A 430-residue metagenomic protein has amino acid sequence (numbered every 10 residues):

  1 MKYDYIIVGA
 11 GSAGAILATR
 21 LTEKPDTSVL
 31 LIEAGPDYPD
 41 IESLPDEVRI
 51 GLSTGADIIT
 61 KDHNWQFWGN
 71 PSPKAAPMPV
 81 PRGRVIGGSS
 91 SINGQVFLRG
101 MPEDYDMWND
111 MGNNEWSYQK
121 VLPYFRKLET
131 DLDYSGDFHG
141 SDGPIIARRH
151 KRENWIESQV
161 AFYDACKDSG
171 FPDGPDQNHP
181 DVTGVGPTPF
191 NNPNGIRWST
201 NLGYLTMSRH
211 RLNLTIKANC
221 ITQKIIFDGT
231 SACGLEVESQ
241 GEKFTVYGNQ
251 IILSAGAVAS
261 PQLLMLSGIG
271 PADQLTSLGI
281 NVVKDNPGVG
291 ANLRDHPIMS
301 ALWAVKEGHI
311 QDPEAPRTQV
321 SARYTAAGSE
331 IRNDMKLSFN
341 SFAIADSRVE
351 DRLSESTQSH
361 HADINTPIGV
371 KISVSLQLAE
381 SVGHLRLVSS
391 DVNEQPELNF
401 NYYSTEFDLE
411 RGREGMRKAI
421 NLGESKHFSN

Functional and structural regions predicted by a protein language model:
M1-N430: N-terminal redox-cofactor-binding region of secreted/periplasmic oxidoreductases
